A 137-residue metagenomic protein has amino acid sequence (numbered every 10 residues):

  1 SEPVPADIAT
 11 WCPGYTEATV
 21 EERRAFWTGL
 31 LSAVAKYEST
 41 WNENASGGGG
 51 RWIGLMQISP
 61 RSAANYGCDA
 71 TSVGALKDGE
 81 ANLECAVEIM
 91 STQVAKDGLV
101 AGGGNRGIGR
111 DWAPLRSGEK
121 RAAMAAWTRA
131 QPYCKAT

Functional and structural regions predicted by a protein language model:
S1-A9, N65-T137: Non-catalytic cell-wall polysaccharide-engagement segments
S1-T40: Export/targeting segments at the very N-terminus of extracytoplasmic proteins
T16-E21, A45-G49, C68-G79: Second-shell loop/turn segments in exported
T28-S32, L55, S59-P60, E80-S91: Extracytoplasmic/secreted envelope proteins and their assembly/folding machinery, especially bacterial periplasmic
A35-S39, A45-G47, S59-S62: Generic secondary-structure microfeatures
G49-D69: Substrate-binding/active-site groove segments that recognize and process beta-1,4-linked N-acetyl-hexosamine
